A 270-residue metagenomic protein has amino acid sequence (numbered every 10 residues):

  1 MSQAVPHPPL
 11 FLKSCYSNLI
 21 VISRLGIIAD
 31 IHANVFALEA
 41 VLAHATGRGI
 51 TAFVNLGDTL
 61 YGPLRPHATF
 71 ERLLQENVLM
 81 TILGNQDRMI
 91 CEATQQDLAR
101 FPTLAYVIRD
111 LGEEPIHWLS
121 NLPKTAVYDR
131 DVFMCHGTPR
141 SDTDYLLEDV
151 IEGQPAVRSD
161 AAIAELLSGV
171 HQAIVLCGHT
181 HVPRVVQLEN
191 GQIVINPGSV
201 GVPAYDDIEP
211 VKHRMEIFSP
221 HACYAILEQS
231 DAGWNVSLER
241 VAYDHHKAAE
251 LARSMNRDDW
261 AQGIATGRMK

Functional and structural regions predicted by a protein language model:
A4-V5: Acidic, Ala/Val/Gly-enriched low-complexity intrinsically disordered segments
S23-W118: Core catalytic region of metal-dependent phosphoesterases/phosphodiesterases, especially metallo-beta-lactamase-like
R24-H32, D131-T138, V194-G198: Active-site-proximal beta-strand elements of phosphoester/diester hydrolases
H32-A37, Y61-L64, D87-C91, V127 (+3 more regions): Active-site environment of divalent metal-dependent phosphoester hydrolases
G49, L111-V186: His/acidic metal-ligating clusters that form di-metal
Q187-K270: Acidic, His/Gly-rich catalytic cores of divalent-metal-dependent hydrolytic chemistry
